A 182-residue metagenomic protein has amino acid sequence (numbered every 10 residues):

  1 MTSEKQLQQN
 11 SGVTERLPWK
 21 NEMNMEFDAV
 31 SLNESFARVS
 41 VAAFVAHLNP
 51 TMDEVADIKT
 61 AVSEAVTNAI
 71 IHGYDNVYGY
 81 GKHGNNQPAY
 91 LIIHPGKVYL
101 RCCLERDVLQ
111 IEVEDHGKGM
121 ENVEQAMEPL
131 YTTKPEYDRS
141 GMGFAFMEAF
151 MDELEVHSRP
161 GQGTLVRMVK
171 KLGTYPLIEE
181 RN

Functional and structural regions predicted by a protein language model:
M1-N24, A69-N182: Conserved beta-strand-loop-beta-strand hairpin that lines the nucleotide-binding pocket of ATP/GTP-utilizing enzymes
N24-V39: STAS-typified acidic loop motif
E26, V30, T51, P135-E136: Alpha-helix initiation/capping motif
D28, L32, D57-T60, G117: A short glycine-/small-residue-rich loop at the edge of a beta-strand within enzyme catalytic domains
R38-E64: Conserved short strand/loop->alpha-helix "switch" segment adjacent to the catalytic nucleotide/phosphoryl-transfer site
